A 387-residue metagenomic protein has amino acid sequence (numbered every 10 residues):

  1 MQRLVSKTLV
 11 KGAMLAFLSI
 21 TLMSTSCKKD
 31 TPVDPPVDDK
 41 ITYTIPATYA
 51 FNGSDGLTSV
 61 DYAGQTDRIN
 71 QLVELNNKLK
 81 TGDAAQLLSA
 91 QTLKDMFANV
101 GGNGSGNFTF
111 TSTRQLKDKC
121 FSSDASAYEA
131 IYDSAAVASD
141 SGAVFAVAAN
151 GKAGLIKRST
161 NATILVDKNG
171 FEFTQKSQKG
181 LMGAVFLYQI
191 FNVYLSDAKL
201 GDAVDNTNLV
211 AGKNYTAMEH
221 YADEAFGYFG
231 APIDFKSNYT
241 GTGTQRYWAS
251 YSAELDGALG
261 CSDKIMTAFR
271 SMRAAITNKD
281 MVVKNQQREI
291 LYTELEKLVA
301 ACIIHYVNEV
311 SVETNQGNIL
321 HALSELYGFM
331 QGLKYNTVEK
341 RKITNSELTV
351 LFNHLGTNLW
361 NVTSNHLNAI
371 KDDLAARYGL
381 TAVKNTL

Functional and structural regions predicted by a protein language model:
Q2-M14: Bacterial N-terminal signal peptides that target proteins for export
G12, A16, V33-D34: Composition-driven detection of intrinsically disordered, low-complexity segments
L22-S26: C-terminal motif of bacterial Sec signal peptides marking the signal peptidase cleavage site
K28-D30: Bacterial signal peptide processing site
D34-L387: Mature extracytoplasmic or organellar-lumen-exposed domains after removal of signal/transit peptides
